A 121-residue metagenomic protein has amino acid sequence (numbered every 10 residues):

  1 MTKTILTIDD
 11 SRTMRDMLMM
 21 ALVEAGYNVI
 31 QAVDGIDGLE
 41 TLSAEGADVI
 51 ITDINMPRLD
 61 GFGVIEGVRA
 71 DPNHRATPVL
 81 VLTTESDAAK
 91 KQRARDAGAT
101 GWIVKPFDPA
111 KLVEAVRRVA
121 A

Functional and structural regions predicted by a protein language model:
D16-E24: Charged docking surfaces used in two-component/phosphorelay signaling
G26-V33, T41: Short hydrophobic/Thr-rich beta-strand motif most characteristic of the beta2 strand and flanking loop of CheY-like
G46-I51: Active-site beta3 strand of CheY-like receiver
D53, T83: Active-site residues of response regulator receiver
M56: Receiver (REC) domain active-site loop signature in two-component systems and cognate sites in sensor histidine kinases
T100: Short, glycine/charged-rich "phosphate-handling" switch motifs in NTP-dependent and phosphotransfer domains
F107-V116: C-terminal output helix
